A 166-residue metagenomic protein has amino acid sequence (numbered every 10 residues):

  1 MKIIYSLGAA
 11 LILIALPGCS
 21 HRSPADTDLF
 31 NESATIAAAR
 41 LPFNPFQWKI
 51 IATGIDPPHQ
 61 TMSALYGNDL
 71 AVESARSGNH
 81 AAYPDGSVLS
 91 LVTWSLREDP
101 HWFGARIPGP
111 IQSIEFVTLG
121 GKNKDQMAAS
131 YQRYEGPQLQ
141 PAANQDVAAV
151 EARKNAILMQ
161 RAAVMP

Functional and structural regions predicted by a protein language model:
M1-G8: Bacterial N-terminal signal peptides that target proteins for export
A15-G18: C-terminal motif of bacterial Sec signal peptides marking the signal peptidase cleavage site
S20-S23: Bacterial signal peptide processing site
A25-A148: Extracytoplasmic c-type cytochrome modules immediately beyond a signal peptide or single-pass transmembrane anchor
Q140-P166: Compositionally biased, intrinsically disordered linkers/stalks adjacent to structured regions
